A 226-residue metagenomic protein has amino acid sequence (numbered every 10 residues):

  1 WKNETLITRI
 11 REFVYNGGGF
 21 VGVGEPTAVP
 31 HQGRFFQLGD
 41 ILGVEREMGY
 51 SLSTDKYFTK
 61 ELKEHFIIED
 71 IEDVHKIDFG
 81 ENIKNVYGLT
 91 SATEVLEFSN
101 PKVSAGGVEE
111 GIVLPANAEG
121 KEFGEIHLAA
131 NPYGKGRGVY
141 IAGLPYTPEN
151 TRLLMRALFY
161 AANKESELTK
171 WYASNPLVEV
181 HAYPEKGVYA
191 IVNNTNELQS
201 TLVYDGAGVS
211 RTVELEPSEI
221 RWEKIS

Functional and structural regions predicted by a protein language model:
W1-H75, G80: A glycine-rich, often tryptophan-bearing local segment used as a flexible ligand/cofactor-contacting loop or short
N3, H65, T90, L144-T147: Alpha-helix initiation/capping motif
E12-F13, G22, Q37, L42-E47 (+1 more regions): Extracellular ligand-binding/catalytic regions of CAZymes and related secreted enzymes and adhesion modules
I83: Glycine-rich acyl-CoA binding loop
T90-L96: Short, hydrophobic/aromatic-rich segments at coil-to-beta transitions
